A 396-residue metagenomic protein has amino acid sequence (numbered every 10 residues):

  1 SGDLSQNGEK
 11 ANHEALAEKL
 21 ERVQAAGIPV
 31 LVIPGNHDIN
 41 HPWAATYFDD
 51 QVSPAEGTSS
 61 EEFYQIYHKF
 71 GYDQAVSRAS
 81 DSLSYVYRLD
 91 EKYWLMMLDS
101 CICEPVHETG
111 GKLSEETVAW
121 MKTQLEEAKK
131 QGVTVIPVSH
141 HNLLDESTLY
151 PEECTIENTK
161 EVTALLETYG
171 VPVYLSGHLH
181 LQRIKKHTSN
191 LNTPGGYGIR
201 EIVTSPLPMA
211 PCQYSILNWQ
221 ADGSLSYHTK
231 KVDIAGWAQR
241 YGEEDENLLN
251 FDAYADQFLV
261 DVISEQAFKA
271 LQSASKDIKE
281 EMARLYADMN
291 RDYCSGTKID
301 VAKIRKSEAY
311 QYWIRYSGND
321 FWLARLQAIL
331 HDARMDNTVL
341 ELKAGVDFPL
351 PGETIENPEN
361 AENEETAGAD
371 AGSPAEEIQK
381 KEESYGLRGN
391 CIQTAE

Functional and structural regions predicted by a protein language model:
D3, G35-N36, H140, H178: Active-site glycine-centered loops adjacent to acidic/histidine catalytic or metal-binding residues that shape
S5-A11, S77, E152-E153, L207-A210: Acidic-and-aromatic substrate-binding clefts and catalytic sites of carbohydrate-active enzymes
Q6-E9, I39-W43, E104-V106, L144-S147 (+3 more regions): Short catalytic/ligand-binding loop motif for oxyanion handling, primarily in non-cytosolic enzymes, centered on
K10, A15-A119, N192-R200, I216 (+1 more regions): Extended active-site neighborhood of metal-dependent phosphoesterases/phosphodiesterases
P29, W94-M96, E108-R200, D332-A333: His/acidic metal-ligating clusters that form di-metal
P42-F48, V52, L149-P151, H187-T188 (+2 more regions): Short aromatic-enriched loop/helix-cap "lid" or pocket-rim segments at secondary-structure transitions that line
F48-D49, E104-L113, L149, G236-L248: Acidic/histidine-rich helix-loop elements that form or flank divalent-metal/phosphate-binding sites at the catalytic
W237-E396: Non-catalytic terminal accessory segments
